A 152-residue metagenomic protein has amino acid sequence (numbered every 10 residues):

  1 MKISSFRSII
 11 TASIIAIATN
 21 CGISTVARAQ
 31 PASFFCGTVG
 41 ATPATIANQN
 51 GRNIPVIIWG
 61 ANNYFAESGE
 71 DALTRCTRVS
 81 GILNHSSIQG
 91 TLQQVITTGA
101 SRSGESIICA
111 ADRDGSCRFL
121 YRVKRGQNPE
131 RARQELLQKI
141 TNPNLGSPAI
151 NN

Functional and structural regions predicted by a protein language model:
K2-A12: Bacterial N-terminal signal peptides that target proteins for export
K2-I3, A18, Q138-I140: General N-terminal targeting signals
I10-A12, A18, N48, D112: Generic structural signal for short, flexible, solvent-exposed coil/loop and linker residues
I17-A27: C-terminal segment of classical bacterial N-terminal signal peptides
A29-L92, I96-T97, S147-I150: N-terminal secretory signal peptides
A72-N152: Mature extracellular/secreted ectodomains of secretory-pathway proteins
